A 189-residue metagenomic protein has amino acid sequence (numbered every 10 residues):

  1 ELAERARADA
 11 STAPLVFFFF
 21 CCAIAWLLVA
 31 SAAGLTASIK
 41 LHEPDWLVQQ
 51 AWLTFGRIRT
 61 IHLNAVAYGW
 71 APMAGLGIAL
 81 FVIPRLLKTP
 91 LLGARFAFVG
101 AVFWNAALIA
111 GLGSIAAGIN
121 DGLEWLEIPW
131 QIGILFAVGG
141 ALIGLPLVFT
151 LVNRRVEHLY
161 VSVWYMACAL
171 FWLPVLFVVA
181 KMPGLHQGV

Functional and structural regions predicted by a protein language model:
E1-E4, E43, E124, E157: Glutamate identity and glutamate-enriched acidic tracts
E1-V16, W46-Q50: Extramembrane terminal tails and long inter-domain/linker segments of multi-pass membrane proteins
L2, G188-V189: Generic alpha-helical structural signal
V16-P44, F55-T89, G93-G118, W130-L151 (+1 more regions): Hydrophobic cores of alpha-helical transmembrane segments in multi-pass integral membrane proteins
T36-A37, V48, D121, H158: Short amphipathic alpha-helical leader/targeting segments
G122-P129: Membrane-helix interface and helix-disruption motif detector
T150-H158: Inter-helical turn/loop segments and adjacent helix faces that build the functional surface of alpha-helical bundle
